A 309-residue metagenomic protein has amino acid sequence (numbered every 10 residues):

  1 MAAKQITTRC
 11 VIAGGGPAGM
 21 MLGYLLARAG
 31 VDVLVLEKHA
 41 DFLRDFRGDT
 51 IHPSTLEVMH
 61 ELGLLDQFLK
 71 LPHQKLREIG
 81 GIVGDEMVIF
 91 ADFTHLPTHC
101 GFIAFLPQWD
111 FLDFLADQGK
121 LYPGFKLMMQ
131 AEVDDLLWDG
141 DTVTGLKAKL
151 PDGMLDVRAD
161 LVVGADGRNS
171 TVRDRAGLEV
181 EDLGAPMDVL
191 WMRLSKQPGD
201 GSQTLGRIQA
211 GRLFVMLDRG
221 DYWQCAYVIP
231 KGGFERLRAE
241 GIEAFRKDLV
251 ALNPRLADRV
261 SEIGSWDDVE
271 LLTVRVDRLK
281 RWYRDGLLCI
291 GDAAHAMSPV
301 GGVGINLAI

Functional and structural regions predicted by a protein language model:
A3-A18: Beta1/beta-strand and adjacent pyrophosphate-binding region of the FAD-binding site in flavoprotein oxidoreductases
A13, A27-R47: Glycine-rich FAD pyrophosphate-binding loop
G15-P17, M21-G23, L115, E270-I309: Conserved mid-domain beta->alpha element of the FAD-binding
V35-L36, G164, I290: Generic enzyme active-site microenvironment
H52-Q118, G140: Active-site-adjacent segment of FAD-dependent monooxygenases/related oxidoreductases
K120-D134: A conserved beta-strand/loop element that lines the FAD pocket in flavoprotein oxidoreductases
A131-D134, T142-D156, L161-V274, R278 (+1 more regions): Conserved FAD-binding catalytic core of PHBH/FMO-like flavoproteins
